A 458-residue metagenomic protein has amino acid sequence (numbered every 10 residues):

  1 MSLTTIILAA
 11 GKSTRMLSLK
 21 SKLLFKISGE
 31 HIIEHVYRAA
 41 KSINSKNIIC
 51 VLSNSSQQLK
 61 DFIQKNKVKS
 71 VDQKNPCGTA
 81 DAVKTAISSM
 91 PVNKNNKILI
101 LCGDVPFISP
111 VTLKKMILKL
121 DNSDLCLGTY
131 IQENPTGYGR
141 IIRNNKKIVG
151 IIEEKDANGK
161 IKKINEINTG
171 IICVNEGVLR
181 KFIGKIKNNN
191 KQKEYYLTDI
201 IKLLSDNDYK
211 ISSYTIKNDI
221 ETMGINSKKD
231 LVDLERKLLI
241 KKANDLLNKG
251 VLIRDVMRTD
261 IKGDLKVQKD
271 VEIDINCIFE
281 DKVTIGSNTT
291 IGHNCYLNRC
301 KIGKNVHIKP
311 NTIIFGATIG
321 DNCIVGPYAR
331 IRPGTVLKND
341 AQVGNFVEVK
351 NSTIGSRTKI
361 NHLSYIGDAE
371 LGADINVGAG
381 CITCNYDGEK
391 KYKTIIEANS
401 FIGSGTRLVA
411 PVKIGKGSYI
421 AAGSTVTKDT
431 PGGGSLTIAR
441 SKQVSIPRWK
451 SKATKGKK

Functional and structural regions predicted by a protein language model:
M1-S18: N-terminal nucleotide-binding beta1-loop-alpha1 segment
L3-I7, I33, N47-C50, S227: Hydrophobic targeting segments
L8, I27, L101: Catalytic metal- and UDP-sugar-binding loop of GT-A-like glycosyltransferases, i.e., residues flanking the conserved
E30-K115: Conserved N-terminal catalytic core of the sugar/cofactor nucleotidyltransferase
Q57, I108-K191, T198: Conserved core of the sugar-phosphate nucleotidyltransferase
N165-Q268: Conserved alpha/beta core of the MobA/IspD/sugar-nucleotide pyrophosphorylase nucleotidyltransferase superfamily
L265-V336: Acidic, glycine-rich loop-and-beta core segments that form the ion-binding/anion-interacting portion of active sites
H307-K458: Glycine-rich hexapeptide-repeat left-handed beta-helix
